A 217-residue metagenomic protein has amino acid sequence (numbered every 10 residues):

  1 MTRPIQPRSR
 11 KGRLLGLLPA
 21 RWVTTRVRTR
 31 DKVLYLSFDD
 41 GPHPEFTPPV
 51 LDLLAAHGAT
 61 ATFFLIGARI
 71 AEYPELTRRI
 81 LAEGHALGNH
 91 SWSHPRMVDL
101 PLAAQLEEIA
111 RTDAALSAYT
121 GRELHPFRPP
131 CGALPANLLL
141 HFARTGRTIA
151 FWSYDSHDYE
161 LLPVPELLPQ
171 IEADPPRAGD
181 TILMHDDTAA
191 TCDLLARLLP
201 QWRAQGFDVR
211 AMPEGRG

Functional and structural regions predicted by a protein language model:
I5-L100, A104, E108, A115 (+1 more regions): Active-site beta->alpha N-cap acidic-glycine motif
F38-D40, L65-G67, N89-S91, P129-C131 (+3 more regions): A cross-domain feature marking catalytic cores of carbohydrate-active enzymes and several ubiquitous metabolic/repair
G41-P42, A68-I70, S93-P95, G132-L134 (+3 more regions): Solvent-exposed loop/turn segments at secondary-structure junctions within structured extracellular/periplasmic domains
P48, G67, A196-R197, P213-G215: Short glycine/proline-centered loop/turn elements that form peptide/ligand docking sites
P49-V50, E75-R79, L138-H141, L194-L198: A short acidic, amphipathic alpha-helical/loop segment
L51-T60, H85-A86, P95, L102-P135 (+4 more regions): CE4/NodB-like, metal-dependent polysaccharide N-deacetylase domain that modifies extracellular/periplasmic N-acetylated
A133-P175, F207-G217: His/Asp/Glu-enriched short active-site or ligand-binding loop at hydrolase and phosphoryl-transfer sites
P176-P213: Catalytic grooves of carbohydrate-active enzymes
